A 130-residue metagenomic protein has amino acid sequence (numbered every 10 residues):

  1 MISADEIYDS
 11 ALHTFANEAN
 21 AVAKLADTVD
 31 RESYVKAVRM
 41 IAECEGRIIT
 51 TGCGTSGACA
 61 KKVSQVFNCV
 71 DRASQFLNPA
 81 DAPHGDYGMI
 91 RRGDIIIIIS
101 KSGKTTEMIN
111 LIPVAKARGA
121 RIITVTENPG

Functional and structural regions predicted by a protein language model:
M1-C44: An N-terminal, well-structured beta->alpha segment
A42, G46-G130: Glycine-rich phosphate-binding loops that contact phosphosugars or nucleotide phosphates
